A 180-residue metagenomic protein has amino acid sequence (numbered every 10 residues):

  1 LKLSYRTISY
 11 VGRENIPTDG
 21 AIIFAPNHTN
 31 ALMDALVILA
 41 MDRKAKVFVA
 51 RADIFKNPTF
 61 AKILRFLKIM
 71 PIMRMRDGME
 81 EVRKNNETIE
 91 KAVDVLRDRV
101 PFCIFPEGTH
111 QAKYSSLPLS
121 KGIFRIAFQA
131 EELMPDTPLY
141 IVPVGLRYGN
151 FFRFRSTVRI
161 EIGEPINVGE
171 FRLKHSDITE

Functional and structural regions predicted by a protein language model:
L1-I178: Soluble catalytic domains of membrane acyltransferases
